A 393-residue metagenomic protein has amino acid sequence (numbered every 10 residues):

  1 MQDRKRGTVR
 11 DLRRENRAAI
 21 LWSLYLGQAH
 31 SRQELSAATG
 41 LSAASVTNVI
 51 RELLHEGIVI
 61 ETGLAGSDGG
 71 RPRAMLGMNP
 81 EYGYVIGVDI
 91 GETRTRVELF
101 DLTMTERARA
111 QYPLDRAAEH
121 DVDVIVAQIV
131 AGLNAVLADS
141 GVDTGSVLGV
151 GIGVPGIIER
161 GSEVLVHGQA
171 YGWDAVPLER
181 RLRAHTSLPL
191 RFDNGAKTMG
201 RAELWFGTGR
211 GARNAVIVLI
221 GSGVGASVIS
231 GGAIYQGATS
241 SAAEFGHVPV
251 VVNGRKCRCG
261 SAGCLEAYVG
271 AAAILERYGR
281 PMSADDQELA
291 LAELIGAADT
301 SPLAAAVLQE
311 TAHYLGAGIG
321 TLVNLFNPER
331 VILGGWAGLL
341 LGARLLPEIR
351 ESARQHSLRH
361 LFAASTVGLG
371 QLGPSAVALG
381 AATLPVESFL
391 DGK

Functional and structural regions predicted by a protein language model:
M1-L64, D68-P72, G77-G145, T186 (+2 more regions): ATP-binding/phosphotransfer module of carbohydrate and carboxylate kinases, centering on a glycine-rich
V88, L102, L148-A273, G380 (+1 more regions): Phosphate-binding/catalytic loop of phosphoryl-transfer enzymes
